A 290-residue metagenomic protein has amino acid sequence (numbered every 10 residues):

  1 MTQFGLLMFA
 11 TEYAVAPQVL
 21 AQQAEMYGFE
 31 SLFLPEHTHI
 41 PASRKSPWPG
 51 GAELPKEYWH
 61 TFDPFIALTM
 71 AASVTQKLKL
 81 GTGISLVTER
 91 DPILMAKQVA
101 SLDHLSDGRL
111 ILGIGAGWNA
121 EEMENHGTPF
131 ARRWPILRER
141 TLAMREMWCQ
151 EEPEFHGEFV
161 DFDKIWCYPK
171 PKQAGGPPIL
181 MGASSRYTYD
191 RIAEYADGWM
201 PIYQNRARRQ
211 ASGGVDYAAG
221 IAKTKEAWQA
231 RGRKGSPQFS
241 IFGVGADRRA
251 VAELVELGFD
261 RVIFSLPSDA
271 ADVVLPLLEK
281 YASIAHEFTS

Functional and structural regions predicted by a protein language model:
M1-S290: Active-site-adjacent structural elements that line small-molecule/cofactor binding pockets in enzymes
